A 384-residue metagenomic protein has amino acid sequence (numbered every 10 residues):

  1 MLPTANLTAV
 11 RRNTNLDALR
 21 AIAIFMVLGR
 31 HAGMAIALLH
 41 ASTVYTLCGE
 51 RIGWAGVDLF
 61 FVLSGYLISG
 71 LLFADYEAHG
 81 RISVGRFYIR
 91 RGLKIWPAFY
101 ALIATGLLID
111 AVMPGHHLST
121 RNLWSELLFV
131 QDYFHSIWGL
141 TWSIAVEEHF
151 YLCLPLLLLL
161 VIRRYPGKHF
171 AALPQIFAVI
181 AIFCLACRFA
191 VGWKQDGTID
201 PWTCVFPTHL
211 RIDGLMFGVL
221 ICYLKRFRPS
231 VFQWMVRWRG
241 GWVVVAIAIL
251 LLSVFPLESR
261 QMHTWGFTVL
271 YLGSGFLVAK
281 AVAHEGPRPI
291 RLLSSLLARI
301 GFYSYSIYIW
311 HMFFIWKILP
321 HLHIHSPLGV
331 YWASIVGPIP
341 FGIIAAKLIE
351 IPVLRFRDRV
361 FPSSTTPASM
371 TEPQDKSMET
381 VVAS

Functional and structural regions predicted by a protein language model:
M1-N15: Short, Lys/Arg-rich, polar N-terminal cytosolic tail immediately upstream of the first transmembrane signal-anchor
L2-A5, V57-L93, A101-G115, L154-Y165 (+6 more regions): Juxtamembrane transmembrane-helix termini
R11-T14, Y45-V57, H135-V146, F150 (+5 more regions): Interfacial loop-to-helix transition and helix-capping segments at the boundaries of transmembrane helices
F25, L59, Y100-L108, V112 (+11 more regions): Generic alpha-helical transmembrane segments of integral inner-membrane proteins, especially permease/transport modules
V27, T46, W54, I180 (+3 more regions): Alpha-helical transmembrane segments of multi-pass integral membrane proteins
W54-V57, L63, F73-I109, S125 (+10 more regions): Transmembrane alpha-helical segments and their boundary/interface "anchor" motifs in multi-pass integral membrane
R81, Y151-I182, C222-G241: Solvent-exposed interhelical
S294-S295, I351-S384: Membrane-proximal cytoplasmic C-terminal regulatory module of class A 7TM GPCRs
